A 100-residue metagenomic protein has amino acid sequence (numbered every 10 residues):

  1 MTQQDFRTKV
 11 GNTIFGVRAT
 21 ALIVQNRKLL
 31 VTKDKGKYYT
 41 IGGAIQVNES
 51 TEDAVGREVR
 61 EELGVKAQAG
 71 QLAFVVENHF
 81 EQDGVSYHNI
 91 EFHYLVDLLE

Functional and structural regions predicted by a protein language model:
M1-T20: Acidic, metal-coordinating catalytic segment for phosphate/diphosphate chemistry, firing primarily on the Nudix
G16, V24, T40, A67 (+1 more regions): Short connector loops at helix/strand junctions that flank enzyme active sites, especially segments positioning acidic
A21, L72, F92-V96: A structural signal for short, well-ordered beta-strand segments
V24-E61: Conserved Nudix-box catalytic region and its N-terminal flanking loop in Nudix hydrolases and closely related
Y39, V76-E81: Short, solvent-exposed loop/turn segments at secondary-structure junctions
G64-A67, L99: A short, structured loop/turn motif at beta-sheet edges
K66-V75: A short coil-to-beta-strand element that immediately follows conserved catalytic motifs
F80-E100: Active-site-adjacent beta-strand/loop module that shapes the phosphate/pyrophosphate-binding cleft
